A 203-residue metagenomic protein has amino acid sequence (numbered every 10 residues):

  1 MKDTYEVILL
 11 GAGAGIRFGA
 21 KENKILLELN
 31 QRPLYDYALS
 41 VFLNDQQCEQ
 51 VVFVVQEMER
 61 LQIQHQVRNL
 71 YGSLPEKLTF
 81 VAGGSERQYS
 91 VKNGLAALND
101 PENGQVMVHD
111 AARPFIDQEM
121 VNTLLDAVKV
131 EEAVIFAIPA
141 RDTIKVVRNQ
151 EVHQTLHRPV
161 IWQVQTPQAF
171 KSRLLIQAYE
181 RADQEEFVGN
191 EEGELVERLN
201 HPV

Functional and structural regions predicted by a protein language model:
K2-L61: N-terminal glycine-rich phosphate-binding loop and ensuing alpha1 helix
F18, I63-V67, L124: Hydrophobic packing residues within well-ordered alpha-helices of enzyme cores
K21-K24, L29, P33, M58 (+3 more regions): Residues at secondary-structure transition points
D36-N103: Conserved N-terminal catalytic core of the sugar/cofactor nucleotidyltransferase
V106-M107: Short aromatic/hydrophobic "clamp" motif used to bind/position activated sugar donors
D110: Substrate/cofactor-recognition hotspot
F115-P202: Conserved core of the sugar-phosphate nucleotidyltransferase
